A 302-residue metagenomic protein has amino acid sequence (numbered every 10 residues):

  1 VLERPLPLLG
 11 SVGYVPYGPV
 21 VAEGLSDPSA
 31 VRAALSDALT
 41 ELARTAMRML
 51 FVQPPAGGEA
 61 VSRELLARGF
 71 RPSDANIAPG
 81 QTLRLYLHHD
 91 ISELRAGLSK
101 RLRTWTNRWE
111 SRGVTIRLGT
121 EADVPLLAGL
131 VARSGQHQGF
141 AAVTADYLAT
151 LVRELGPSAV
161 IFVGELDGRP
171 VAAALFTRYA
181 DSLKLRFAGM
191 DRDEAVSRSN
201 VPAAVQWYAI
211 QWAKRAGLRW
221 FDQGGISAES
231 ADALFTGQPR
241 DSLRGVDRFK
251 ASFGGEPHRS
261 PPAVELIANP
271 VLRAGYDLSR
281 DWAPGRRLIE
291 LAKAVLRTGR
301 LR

Functional and structural regions predicted by a protein language model:
V1-G10, P54-S199, Q211-A213, G299-L301: A conserved beta-strand-loop-helix scaffold within acyl/acetyltransferase catalytic domains
L2, R68-S92, W220-R302: Active-site/acyl-donor-binding loops of N-acyltransferases
P7, S11-V21, L25: N-terminal cap/recognition module
Y14, A33-E41, S158-N269: Aromatic (often tryptophan-rich) hydrophobic motifs at membrane interfaces
P19-R68: A gly/proline- and charged-residue-enriched helix-loop-helix capping module
V21, R32-T40, S62, T106 (+3 more regions): Short amphipathic alpha-helical segments and helix-helix/interface helices
M49-V52, R117, D222: Short catalytic-loop micro-motif centered on adjacent basic/acidic residues
